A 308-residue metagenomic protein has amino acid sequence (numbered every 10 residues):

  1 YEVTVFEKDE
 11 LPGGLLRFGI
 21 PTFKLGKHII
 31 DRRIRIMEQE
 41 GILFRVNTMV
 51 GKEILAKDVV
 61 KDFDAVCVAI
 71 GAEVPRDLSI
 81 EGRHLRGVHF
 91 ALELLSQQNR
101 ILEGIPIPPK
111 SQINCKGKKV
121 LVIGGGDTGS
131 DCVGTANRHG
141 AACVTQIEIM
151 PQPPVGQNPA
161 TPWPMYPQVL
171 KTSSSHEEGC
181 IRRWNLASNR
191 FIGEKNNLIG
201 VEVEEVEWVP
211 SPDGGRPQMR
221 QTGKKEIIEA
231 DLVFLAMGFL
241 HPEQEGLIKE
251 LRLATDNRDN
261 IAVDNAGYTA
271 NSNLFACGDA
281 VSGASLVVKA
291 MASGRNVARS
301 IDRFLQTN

Functional and structural regions predicted by a protein language model:
Y1-V50, R76-R83, E93, G129-H176 (+3 more regions): Beta1-alpha1 glycine-rich phosphate/pyrophosphate-binding loop at the start of Rossmann-like nucleotide-binding domains
D31-E81, N189-P210, E229-F234, F239-L247: Feature captures the FAD/FMN-dependent oxidoreductase FAD-binding
N47, K116-K119, N185, N271: Phosphate-coordination loops involved in phosphoryl transfer and adenosine-cofactor binding
H84-G117, P210-A284: FAD-site-proximal beta/loop scaffold in flavoenzymes
G104-A141: Rossmann-like NAD(P)H-binding beta-loop-alpha module
G129-G134, H139, C277-T307: A conserved FAD-binding loop/helix module that cradles the flavin
V169-T172, G179-G200, V206, K224: A glycine- and small/hydrophobic-rich beta-loop-beta segment that serves as a flexible "lid/hinge" or phosphate-binding
